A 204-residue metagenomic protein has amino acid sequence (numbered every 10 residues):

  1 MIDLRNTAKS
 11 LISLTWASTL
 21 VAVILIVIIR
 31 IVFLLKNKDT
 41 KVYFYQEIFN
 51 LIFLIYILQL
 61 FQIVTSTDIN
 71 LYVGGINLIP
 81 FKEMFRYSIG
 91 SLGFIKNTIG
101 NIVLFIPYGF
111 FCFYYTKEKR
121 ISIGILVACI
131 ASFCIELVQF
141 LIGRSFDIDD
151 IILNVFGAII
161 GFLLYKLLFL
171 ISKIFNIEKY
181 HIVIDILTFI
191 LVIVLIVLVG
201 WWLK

Functional and structural regions predicted by a protein language model:
M1-L137, L141-I142, K166-K204: Bulky hydrophobic segments
K9-T19, D150-G161: Membrane-embedded alpha-helical segments of integral membrane proteins
A131-I160: Interfacial helix-loop-helix junctions of multi-pass membrane proteins
